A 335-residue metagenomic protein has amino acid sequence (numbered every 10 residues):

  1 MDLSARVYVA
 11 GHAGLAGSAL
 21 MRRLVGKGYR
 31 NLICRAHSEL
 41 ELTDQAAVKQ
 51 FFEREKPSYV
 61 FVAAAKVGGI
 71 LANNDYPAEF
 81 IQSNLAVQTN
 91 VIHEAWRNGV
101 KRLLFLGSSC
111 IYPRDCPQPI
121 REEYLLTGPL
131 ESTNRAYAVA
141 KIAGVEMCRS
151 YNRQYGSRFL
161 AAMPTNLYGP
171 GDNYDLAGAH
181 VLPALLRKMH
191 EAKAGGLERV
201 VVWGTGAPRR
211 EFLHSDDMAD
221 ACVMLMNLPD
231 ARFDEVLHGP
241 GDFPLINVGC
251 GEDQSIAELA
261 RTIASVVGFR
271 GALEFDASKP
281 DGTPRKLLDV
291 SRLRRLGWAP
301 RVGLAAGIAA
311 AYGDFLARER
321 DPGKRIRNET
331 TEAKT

Functional and structural regions predicted by a protein language model:
A10, R35, V60-K66, L103-S109 (+1 more regions): SDR active-site strand-loop-helix element
G11, A19-K27, E191-T335: C-terminal substrate-binding subdomain of Rossmann-fold SDR/epimerase-dehydratase oxidoreductases
A16: Hydrophobic/small residue at the entry helix of a nucleotide-binding pocket
V25-Q50: Adenosine-cofactor binding site in Rossmann-like domains, unifying the SAM/SAH pocket of S-adenosylmethionine-dependent
Q45-L85, E94-R97: NAD(P)H-binding glycine-rich loop region in Rossmannoid oxidoreductase-like domains and their noncatalytic homologs
T89-N134, L160: Conserved Rossmann-fold NAD(P)-dependent oxidoreductase catalytic core, especially the SDR/UDP-sugar
R102, G107-S108, V145-G171, P183-L186 (+2 more regions): Conserved beta-loop-beta element that borders a ligand/cofactor-binding pocket
A136, A140-A143: Active-site helix of classical SDR
